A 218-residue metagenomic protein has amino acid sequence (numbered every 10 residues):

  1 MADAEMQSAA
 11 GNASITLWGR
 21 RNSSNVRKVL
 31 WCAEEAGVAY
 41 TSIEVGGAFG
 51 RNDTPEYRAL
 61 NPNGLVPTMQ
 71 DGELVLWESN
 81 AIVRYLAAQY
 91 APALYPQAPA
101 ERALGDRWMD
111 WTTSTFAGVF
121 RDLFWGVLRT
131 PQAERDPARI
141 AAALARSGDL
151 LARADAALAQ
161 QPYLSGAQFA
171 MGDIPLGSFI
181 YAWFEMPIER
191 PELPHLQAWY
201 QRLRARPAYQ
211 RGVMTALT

Functional and structural regions predicted by a protein language model:
A2-A10, A100, W108, T112-P207 (+1 more regions): GST-like fold's C-terminal all-alpha helical module
A2-N22, R27-A141, D155: GST-like domain detector, emphasizing the conserved glutathione-binding G-site in the N-terminal thioredoxin-like
I43, S79, L193, V213-M214: Residue-level detector of family-conserved "landmark" positions at structurally sensitive sites
G47-A48, G172, L217: Conserved beta-strand edge residues that scaffold enzyme active sites
A91-L94, Q161, I188-R190, T218: Generic structural signal for short, solvent-exposed loop/turn connectors between secondary structure elements
R129, L217-T218: Carbohydrate-binding/catalytic loop surfaces
